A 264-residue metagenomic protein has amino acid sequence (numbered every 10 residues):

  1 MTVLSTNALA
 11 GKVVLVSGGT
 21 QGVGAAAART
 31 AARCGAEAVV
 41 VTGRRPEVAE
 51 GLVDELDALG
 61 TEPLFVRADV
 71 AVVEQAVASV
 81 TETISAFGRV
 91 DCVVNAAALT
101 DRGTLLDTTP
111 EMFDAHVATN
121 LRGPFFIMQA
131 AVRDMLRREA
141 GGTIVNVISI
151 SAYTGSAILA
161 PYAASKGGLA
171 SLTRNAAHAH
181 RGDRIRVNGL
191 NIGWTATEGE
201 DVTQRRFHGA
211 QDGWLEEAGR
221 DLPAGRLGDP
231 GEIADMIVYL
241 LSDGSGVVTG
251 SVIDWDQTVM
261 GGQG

Functional and structural regions predicted by a protein language model:
T2-S5, T154, V238, T249-G264: Short C-terminal tail/terminal secondary-structure segment of NAD(P)H-dependent dehydrogenase/reductase domains
T20-Q21: Conserved glycine-rich cofactor-binding loop
V94, R181, R186, V248-G250: Short, small/polar-rich loop/turn modules that mediate ligand/substrate recognition or access, typified
T104-L105, M112-V117, A218: Substrate-binding pocket helix/loop in short-chain dehydrogenase/reductase
M128, S165, T173: Active-site helix of classical SDR
R133, H178-G182, G246: Alpha-helical segment proximal to the catalytic Tyr-Lys
S149: Residue(s) in the substrate-gating loop at a strand-loop-helix junction that position the organic substrate next
